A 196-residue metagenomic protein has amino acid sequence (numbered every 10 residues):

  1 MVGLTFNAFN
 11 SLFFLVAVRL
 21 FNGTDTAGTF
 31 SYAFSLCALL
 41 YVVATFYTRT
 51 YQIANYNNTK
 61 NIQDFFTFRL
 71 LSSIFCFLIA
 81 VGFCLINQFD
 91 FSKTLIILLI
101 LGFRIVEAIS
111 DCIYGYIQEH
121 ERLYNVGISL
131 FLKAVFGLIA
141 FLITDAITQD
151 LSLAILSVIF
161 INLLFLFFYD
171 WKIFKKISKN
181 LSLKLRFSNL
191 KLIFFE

Functional and structural regions predicted by a protein language model:
M1-A8, K60-Q63, F68-R69, G102 (+2 more regions): Alpha-helical transmembrane segments of multi-pass membrane transporters/permeases
M1-F46, F77, V81, L138 (+1 more regions): Signature of the first transmembrane helix
M1-N10, I53-N57, Q63, Y124 (+2 more regions): N-terminal membrane topogenesis motif
V2, F14, Y32-S35, Q63-L70 (+4 more regions): Internal alpha-helical transmembrane segments of multi-pass membrane proteins, especially GPCRs
L20-A33, N55-F66, F77-R104, A146-I155: Membrane-interface helix-capping segments at transmembrane helix termini in multi-pass transporters
F21-T26, C37-L71, Q118-Y124: Transmembrane-helix boundary and interhelical linker motifs in polytopic inner-membrane proteins
R49-Q52, C112-E119, L123, I143-A146 (+1 more regions): C-terminal transmembrane helix end/exit motif
T94-L101, G127-K175, L192: Hydrophobic alpha-helical transmembrane segments
